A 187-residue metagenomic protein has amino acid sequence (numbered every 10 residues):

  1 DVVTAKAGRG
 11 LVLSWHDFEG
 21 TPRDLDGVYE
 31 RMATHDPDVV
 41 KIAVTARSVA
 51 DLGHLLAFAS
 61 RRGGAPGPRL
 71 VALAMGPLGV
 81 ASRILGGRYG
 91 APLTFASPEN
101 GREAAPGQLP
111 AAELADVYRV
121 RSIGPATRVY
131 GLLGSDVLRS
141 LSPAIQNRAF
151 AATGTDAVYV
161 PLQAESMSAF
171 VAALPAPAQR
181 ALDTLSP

Functional and structural regions predicted by a protein language model:
V2-A126: Catalytic alpha/beta core domains of metabolic enzymes, predominantly
V80-S82, R88, P92-T94, G101-E103 (+1 more regions): N-terminal ligand-binding/catalytic initiation module
